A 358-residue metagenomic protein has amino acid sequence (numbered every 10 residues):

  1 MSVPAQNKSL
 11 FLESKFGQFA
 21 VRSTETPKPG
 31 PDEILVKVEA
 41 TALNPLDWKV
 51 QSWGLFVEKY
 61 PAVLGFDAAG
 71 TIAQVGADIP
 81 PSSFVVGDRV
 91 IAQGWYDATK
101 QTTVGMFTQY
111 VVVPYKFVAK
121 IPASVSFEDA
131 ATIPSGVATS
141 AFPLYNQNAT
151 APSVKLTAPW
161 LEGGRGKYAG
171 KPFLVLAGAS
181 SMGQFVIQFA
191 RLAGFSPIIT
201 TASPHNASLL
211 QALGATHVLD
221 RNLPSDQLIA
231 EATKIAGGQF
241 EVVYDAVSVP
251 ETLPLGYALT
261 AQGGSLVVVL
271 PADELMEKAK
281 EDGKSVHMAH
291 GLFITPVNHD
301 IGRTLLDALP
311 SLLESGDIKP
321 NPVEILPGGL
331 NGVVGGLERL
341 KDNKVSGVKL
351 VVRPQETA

Functional and structural regions predicted by a protein language model:
M1-F19, P29-D32, G54, V154-G166 (+3 more regions): Eukaryotic N-terminal targeting leaders
S2, E25-A42, S52-T99, V104-G105 (+2 more regions): Glycine-rich beta-strand-centered segment in the early N-terminal region that forms part of a ligand/cofactor-binding
S2, V297-A358: C-terminal hydrophobic helical "lid"/dimerization subdomain of Rossmann-like NAD(P)H-dependent oxidoreductases
P31, S83-V86, T139, A169 (+1 more regions): Short, flexible surface segments
A131-L223: Mid-domain Rossmann-like dinucleotide-binding core that forms the NAD(H)/NADP(H) cofactor-binding site
L161-A169, H217-T295: Glycine-rich cofactor phosphate-binding loops and adjacent beta1-alpha1 units of small-molecule cofactor enzyme domains
